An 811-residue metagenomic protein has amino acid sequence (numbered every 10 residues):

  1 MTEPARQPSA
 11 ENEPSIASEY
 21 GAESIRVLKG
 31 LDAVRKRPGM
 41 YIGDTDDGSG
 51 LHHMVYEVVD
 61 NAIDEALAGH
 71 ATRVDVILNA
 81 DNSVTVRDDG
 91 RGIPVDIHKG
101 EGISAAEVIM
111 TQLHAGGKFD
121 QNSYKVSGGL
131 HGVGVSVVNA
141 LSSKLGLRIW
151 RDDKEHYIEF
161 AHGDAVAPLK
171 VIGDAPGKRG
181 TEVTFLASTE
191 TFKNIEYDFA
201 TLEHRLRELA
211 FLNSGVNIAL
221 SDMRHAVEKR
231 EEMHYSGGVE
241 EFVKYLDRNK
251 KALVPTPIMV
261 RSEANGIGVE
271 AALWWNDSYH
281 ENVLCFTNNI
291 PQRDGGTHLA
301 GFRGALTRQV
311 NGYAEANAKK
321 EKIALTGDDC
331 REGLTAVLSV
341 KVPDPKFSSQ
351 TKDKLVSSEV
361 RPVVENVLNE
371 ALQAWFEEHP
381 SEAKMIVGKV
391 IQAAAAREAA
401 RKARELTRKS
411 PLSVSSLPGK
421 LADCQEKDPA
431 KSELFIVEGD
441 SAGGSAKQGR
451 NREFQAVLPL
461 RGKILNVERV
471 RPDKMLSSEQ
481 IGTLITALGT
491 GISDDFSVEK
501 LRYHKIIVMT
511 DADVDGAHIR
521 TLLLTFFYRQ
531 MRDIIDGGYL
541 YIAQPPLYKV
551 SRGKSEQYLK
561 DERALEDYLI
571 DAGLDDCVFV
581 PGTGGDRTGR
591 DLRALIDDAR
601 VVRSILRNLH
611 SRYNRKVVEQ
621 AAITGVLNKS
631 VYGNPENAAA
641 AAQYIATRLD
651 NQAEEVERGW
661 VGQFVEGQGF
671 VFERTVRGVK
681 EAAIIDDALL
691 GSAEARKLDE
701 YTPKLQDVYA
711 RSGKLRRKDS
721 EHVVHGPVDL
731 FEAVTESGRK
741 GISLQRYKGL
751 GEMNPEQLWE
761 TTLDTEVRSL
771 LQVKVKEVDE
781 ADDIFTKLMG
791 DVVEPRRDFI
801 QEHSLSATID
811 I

Functional and structural regions predicted by a protein language model:
M1-I811: Conserved phosphate-chemistry cores used by DNA topoisomerases
